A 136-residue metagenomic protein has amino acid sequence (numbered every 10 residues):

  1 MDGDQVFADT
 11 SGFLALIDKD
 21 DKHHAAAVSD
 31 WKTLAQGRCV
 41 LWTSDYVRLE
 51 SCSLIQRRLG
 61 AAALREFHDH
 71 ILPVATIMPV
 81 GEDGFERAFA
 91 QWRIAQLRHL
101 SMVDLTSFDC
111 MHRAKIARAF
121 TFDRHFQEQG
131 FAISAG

Functional and structural regions predicted by a protein language model:
M1-W42, Q56-E66: Short, well-structured N-terminal submotif of metal-dependent ribonuclease cores
D4, T76-R118: Active-site neighborhoods of divalent-metal-dependent phosphate/nucleic-acid chemistry enzymes
D9, E50, D104, D123: Acidic active-site catalytic centers that drive phospho-/nucleotidyl reactions and related ester hydrolyses
F13, R48, F126-Q127: A generic structural signal for short hydrophobic patches within well-formed alpha-helices
G37-R38, P73-V74, Q129: Structured helix-beta-strand junction loops
H112-R118, F122-G136: C-terminal binding/interaction regions
